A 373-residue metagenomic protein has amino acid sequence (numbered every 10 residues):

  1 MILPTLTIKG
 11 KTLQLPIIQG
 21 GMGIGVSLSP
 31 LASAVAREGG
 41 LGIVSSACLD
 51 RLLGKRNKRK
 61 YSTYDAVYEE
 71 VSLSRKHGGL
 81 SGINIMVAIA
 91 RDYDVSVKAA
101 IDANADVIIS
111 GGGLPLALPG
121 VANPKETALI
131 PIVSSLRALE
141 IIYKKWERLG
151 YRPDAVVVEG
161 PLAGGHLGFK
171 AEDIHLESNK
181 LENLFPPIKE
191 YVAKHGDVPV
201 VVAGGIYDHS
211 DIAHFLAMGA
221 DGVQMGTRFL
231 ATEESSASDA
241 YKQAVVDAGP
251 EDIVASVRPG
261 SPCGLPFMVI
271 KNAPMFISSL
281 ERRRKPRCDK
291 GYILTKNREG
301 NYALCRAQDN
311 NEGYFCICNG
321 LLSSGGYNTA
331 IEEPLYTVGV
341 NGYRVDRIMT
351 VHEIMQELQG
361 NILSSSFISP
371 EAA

Functional and structural regions predicted by a protein language model:
M1-H195: Active-site entrance/lid segments in N-terminal catalytic domains of soluble metabolic enzymes
I18, A163-V201, Y207-A373: Conserved active-site-proximal phosphate/metal-binding subdomains
L118, V202-A203: Short, surface-exposed recognition loops or helix-turn segments adjacent to catalytic cores
